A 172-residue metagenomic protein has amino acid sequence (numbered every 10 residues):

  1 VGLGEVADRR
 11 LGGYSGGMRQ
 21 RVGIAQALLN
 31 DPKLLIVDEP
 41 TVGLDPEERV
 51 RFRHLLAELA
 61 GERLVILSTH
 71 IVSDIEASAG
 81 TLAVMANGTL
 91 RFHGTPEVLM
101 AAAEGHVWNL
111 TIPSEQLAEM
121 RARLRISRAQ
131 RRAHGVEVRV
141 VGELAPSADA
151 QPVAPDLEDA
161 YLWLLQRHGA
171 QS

Functional and structural regions predicted by a protein language model:
V1-A86, F92: ABC transporter nucleotide-binding domains
L3, G61, G105-W108, Q166 (+1 more regions): Residue-level marker of structural boundaries
P40-T41, G105, D149: Conserved short-loop catalytic and cofactor-binding motifs
F52-V140: ABC transporter nucleotide-binding domain
R128, R132-S172: C-terminal coupling/interaction segments
